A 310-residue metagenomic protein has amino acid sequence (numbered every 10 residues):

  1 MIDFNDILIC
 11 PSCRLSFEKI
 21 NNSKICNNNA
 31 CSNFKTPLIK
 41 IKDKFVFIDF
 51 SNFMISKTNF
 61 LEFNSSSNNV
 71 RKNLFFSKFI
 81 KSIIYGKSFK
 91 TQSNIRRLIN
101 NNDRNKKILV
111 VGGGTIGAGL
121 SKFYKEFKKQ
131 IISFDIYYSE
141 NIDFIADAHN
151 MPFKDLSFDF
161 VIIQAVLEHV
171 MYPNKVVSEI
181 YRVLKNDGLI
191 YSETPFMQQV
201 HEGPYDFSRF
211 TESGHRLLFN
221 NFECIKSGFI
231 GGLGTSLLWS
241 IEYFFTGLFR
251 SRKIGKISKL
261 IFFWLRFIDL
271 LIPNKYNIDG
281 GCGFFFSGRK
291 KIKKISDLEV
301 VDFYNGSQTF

Functional and structural regions predicted by a protein language model:
D3-N68: N-terminal juxtadomain amphipathic helix that follows a signal peptide/anchor or precedes a small N-terminal auxiliary
F4, N101-N102, K125, I278-G280: Short, flexible hinge/linker loops that cap or flank conserved catalytic cores
I39, V46, I132, F144 (+1 more regions): General small-molecule cofactor/ligand-binding pocket signal
T58-N100: Class I SAM-dependent methyltransferase Rossmann-like catalytic core, especially the SAM/SAH-binding loop
S88, H169, L184, S208 (+1 more regions): Aromatic-acidic/polar surface patches that form glycan- and anion
K90, I142-D143, F267-L270: Short gly/ser/thr-rich secondary-structure transition/capping motifs
R97-E202, T211-R216, G288: Conserved SAM-binding loop
N174-K175, E179, L189-F310: S-adenosyl-L-methionine-dependent methyltransferase catalytic module, highlighting the catalytic core
